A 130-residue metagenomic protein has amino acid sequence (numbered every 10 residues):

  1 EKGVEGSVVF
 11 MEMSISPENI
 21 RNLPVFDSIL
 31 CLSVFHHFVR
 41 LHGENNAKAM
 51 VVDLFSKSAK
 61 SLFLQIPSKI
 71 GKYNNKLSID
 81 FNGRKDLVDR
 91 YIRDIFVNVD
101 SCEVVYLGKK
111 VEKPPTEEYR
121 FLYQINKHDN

Functional and structural regions predicted by a protein language model:
E1-P24, S28: S-adenosyl-L-methionine
I15-S16, F35-H37, S68-G71, K109-E112 (+1 more regions): Short, solvent-exposed loop/turn segments at secondary-structure junctions
R21, Y106-N130: Core SAM-dependent methyltransferase catalytic element
D27-E44: A short SAM/SAH-binding and catalytic strip from SAM-dependent methyltransferases
V34, M50, V88-Y91: A general structural detector for well-ordered alpha-helical segments in enzyme core domains, enriched
V39-A47, G71-R84: Short, flexible/disordered intra-domain loops and linkers
A49-Y73: Conserved beta-strand signature within the Rossmann-like core of class I S-adenosyl-L-methionine
D80-D100: Short alpha-helix
